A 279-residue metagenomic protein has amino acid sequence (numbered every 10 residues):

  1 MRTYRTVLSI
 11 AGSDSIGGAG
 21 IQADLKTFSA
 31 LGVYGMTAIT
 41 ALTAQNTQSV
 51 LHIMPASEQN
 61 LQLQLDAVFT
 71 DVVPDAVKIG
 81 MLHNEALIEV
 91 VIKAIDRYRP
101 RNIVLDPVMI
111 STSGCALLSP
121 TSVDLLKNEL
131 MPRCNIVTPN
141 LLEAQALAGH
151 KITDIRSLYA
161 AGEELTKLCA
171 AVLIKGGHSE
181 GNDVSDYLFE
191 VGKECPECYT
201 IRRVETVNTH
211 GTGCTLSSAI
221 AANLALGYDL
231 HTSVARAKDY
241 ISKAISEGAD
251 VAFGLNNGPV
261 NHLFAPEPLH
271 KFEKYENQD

Functional and structural regions predicted by a protein language model:
R2-S9, S29-T112, L263-P266, K274: Conserved N-terminal subdomain of the carbohydrate kinase-like
Y4, P55, T232-D279: Charged C-terminal helix
I10-I16, C195-H210: Short pre-catalytic strand/loop immediately N-terminal to key active-site residues, enriched for Gly-Thr
G17-V33: N-terminal basic/disordered segments at the start of proteins
Q22, T27, Q145-A146, T206-L230: Short, small-residue alpha-helix embedded
L31-M36, P196-E197, N223-A237: Phosphate-handling active-site elements
P120-P196: Conserved phosphate/ATP/ADP-binding segment of small-molecule kinases
